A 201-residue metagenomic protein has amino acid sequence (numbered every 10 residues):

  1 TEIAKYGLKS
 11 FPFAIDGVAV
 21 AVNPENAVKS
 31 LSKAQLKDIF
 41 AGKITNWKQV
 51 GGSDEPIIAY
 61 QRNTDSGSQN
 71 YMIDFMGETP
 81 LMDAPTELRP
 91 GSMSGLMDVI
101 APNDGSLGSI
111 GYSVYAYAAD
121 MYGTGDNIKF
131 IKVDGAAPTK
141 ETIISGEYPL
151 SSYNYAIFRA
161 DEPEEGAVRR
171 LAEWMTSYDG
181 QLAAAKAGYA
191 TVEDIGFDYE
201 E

Functional and structural regions predicted by a protein language model:
T1-E201: Exported/periplasmic ABC-transporter solute-binding proteins
